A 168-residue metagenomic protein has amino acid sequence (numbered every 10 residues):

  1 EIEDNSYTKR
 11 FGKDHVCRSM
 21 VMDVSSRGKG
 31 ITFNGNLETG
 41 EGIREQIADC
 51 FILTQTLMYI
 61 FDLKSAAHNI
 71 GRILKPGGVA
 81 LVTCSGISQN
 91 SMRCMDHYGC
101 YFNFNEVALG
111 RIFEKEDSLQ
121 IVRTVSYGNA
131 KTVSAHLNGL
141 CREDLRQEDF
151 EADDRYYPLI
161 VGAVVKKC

Functional and structural regions predicted by a protein language model:
E1-M92, V107, V165: Conserved SAM-binding loop
H15, C100, Y157-V161: Residues that flank catalytic or metal-binding motifs in active/ligand-binding sites
C17, Q120-V122: A short, local hydrophobic-aromatic micro-motif
I31-N34, R93-D96, V133-N138: Short aromatic-enriched loop/helix-cap "lid" or pocket-rim segments at secondary-structure transitions that line
C50, T56-I60, G99-N103, E151-R155: Short, charged/polar micro-motifs that form catalytic or ligand-binding hotspots
M92-I112: Acceptor-substrate binding/catalytic loop of class I
I112-L119, K167: A structural motif corresponding to the C-terminal end of an alpha-helix and its immediate exit/capping segment
R123-C168: A C-terminal cap/extension of S-adenosyl-L-methionine-dependent methyltransferases that defines the acceptor-substrate
